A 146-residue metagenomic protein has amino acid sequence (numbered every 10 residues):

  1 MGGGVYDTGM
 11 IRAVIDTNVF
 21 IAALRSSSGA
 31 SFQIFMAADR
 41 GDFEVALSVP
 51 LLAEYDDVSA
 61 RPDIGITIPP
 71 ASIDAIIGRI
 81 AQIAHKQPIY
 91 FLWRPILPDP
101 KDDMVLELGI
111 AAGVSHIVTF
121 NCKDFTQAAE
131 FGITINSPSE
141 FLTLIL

Functional and structural regions predicted by a protein language model:
M1-L47: Short, well-structured N-terminal submotif of metal-dependent ribonuclease cores
G2, I96, I110-H116, C122-L146: Acidic, PIN/NYN-like endoribonuclease modules and their adjacent C-terminal/linker elements
T17, V49-P50, F120-C122: Short secondary-structure boundary segments
F20-I21, L52-E54, D124-T126: Short, active-site-adjacent cap segments at secondary-structure transitions
A23-L24, V58, T67, A128 (+1 more regions): Residues that scaffold the ATP/ADP-binding catalytic core of kinase and kinase-like folds
A30-S31, I73, K101-D102: Amphipathic coiled-coil/heptad-repeat helices and related helical stalk/stem segments that mediate oligomerization
A37-L92: PIN-domain endoribonuclease scaffold, especially VapC-family toxins
Q82-C122: Active-site neighborhoods of divalent-metal-dependent phosphate/nucleic-acid chemistry enzymes
